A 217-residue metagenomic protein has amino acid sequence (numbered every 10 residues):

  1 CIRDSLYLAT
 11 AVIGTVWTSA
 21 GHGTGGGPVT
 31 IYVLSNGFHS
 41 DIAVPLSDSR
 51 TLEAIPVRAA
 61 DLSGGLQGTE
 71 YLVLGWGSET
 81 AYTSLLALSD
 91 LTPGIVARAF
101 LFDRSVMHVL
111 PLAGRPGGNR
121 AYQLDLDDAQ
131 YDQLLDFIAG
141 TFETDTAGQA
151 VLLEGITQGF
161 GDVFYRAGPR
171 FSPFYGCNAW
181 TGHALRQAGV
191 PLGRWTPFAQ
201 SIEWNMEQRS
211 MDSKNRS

Functional and structural regions predicted by a protein language model:
C1-S5: Conserved small/polar residues in nucleotide/adenosyl-binding loops
Y7, A11: Substrate/cofactor-recognition hotspot
T18-S19, G23-F38, A43-R166: Non-catalytic ligand/cofactor/substrate-binding and regulatory segments of enzyme domains
I42, P191-N205: Catalytic cysteine-centered active-site loop
D136-E143, R186-V190, E207: Sec-exported extracytoplasmic/periplasmic mature domains
R170-A188, W195: Active-site nucleophilic cysteine motif
E203-S217: Short terminal or interdomain "cap/linker" segment that borders an active site or interface and mediates
